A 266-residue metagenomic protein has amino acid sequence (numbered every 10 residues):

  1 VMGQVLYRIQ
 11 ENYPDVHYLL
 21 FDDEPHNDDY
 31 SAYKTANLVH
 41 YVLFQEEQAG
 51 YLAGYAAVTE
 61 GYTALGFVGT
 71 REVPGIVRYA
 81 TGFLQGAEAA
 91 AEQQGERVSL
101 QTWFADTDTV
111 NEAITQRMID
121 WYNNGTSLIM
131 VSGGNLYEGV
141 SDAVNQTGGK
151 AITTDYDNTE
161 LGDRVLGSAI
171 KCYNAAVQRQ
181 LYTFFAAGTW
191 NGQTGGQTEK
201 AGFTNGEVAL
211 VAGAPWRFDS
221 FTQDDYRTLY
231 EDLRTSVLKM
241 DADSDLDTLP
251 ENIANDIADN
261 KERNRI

Functional and structural regions predicted by a protein language model:
V1-I266: A residue-level marker of the well-folded mature domains of exported/periplasmic proteins
